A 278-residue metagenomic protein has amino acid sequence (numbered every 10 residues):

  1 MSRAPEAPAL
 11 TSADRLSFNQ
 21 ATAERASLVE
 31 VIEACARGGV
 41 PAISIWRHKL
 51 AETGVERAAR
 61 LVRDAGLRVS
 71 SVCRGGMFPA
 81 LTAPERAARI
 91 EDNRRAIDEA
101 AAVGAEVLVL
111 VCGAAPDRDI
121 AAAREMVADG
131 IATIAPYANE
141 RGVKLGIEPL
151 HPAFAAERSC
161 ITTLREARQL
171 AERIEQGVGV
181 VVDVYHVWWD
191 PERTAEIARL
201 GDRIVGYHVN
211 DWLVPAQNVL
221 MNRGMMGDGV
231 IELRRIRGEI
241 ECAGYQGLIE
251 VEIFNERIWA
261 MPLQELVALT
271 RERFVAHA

Functional and structural regions predicted by a protein language model:
M1-G39, A65, G104-A105, I161-V178 (+2 more regions): Histidine-acidic metal/acid-base catalytic patches
R3-S12, D64, A83-G179, W189-P191 (+2 more regions): Active-site acidic/histidine proton-transfer and metal-coordination neighborhood in alpha/beta enzyme cores
T22-E24, R47-K49, G75-F78, C112-P116 (+4 more regions): Active-site-proximal loop/turn and secondary-structure-junction residues that shape catalytic pockets, frequently
A34-T53, C73-G76: N-terminal substrate-binding region of glycoside hydrolase catalytic domains
S44, S71-C73, V109, G146 (+2 more regions): Conserved beta-strand positions in the central sheet of alpha/beta enzyme cores
A51-L61, R118: Active-site-adjacent beta->alpha loops and helix N-cap segments on the catalytic face of soluble alpha/beta enzymes
F78-L81, M226: Short clusters of hydrophobic/aromatic residues that line enzyme substrate/ligand-binding pockets
